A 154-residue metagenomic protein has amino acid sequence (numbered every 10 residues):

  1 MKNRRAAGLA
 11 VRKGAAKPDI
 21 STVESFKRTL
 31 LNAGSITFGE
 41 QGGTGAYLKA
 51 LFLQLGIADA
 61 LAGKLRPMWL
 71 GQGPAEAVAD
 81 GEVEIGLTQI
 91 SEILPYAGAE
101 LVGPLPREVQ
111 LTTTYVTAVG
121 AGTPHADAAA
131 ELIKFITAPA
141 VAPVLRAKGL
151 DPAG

Functional and structural regions predicted by a protein language model:
N3-R5, A10-G154: Exported/periplasmic ABC-transporter solute-binding proteins
